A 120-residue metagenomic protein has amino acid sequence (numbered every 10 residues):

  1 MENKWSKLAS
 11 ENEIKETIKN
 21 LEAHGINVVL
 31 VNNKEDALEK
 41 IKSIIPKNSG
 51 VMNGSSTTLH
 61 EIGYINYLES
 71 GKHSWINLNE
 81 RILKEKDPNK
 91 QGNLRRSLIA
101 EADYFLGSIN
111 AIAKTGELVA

Functional and structural regions predicted by a protein language model:
M1-A120: The feature marks the mature, well-folded catalytic cores of soluble enzymes
